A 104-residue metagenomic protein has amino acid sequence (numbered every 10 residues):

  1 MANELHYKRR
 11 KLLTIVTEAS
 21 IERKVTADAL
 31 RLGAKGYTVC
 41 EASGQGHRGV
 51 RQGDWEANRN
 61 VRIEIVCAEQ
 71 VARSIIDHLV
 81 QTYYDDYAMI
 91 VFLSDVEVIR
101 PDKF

Functional and structural regions predicted by a protein language model:
M1-F104: Positively charged, small/polar-rich N-terminal and surface patches that mediate targeting and assembly and bind
